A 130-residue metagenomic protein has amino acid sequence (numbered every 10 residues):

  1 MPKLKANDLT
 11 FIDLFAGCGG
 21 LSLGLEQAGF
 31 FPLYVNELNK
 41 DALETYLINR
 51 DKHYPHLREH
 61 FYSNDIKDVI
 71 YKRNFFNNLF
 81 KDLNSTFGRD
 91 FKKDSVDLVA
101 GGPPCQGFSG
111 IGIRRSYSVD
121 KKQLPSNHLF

Functional and structural regions predicted by a protein language model:
M1-F130: Conserved active-site and SAM-binding loop architecture of S-adenosyl-L-methionine-dependent nucleic-acid
